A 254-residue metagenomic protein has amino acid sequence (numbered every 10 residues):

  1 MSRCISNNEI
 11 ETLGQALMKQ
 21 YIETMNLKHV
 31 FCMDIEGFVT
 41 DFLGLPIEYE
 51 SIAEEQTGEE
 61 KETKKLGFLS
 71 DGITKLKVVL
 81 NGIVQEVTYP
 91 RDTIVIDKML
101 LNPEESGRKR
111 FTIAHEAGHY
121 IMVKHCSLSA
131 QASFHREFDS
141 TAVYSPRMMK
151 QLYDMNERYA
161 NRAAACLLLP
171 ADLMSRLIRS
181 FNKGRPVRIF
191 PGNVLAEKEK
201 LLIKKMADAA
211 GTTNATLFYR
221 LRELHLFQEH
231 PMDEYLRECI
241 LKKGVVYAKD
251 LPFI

Functional and structural regions predicted by a protein language model:
M1-I254: Active-site hotspot residues in diverse enzymes, especially metal/ion-binding acidic/histidine motifs
